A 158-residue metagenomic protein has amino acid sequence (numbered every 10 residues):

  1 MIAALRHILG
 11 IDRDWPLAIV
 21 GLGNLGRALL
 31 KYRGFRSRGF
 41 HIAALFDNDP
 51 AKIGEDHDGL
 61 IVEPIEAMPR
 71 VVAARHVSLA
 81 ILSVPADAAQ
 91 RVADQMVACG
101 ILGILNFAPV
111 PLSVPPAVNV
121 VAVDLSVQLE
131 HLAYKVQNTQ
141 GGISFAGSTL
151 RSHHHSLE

Functional and structural regions predicted by a protein language model:
M1-C99, P115-Q140, F145, H153-E158: Hydrophobic, well-ordered beta-alpha structural blocks that scaffold small-molecule cofactor pockets
V84, F107-P109: Short secondary-structure boundary segments
A98-N106: Internal alpha/beta core interface subdomains
